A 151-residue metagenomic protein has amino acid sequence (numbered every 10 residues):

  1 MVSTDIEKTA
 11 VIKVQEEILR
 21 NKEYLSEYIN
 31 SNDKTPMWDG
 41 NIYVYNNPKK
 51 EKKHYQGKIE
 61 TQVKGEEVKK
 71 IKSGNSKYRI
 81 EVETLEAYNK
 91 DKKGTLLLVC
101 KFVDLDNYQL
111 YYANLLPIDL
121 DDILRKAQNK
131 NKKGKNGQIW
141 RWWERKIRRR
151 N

Functional and structural regions predicted by a protein language model:
T4-R79: Catalytic centers of nucleases
K50-H54, L85-D91: Short, charge-rich binding segments
G57, S73-V82, Y108-I118: "Short basic amphipathic alpha-helical interaction patches in structured regions
A87-N151: Acidic metal-coordinating catalytic centers involved in nucleic-acid phosphodiester chemistry
